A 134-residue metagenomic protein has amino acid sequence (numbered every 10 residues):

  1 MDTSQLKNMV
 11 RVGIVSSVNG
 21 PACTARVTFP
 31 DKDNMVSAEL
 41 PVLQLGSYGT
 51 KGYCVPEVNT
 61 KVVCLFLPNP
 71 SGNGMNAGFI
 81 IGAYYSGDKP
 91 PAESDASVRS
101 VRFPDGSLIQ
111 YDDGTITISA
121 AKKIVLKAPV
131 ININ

Functional and structural regions predicted by a protein language model:
M1-K122: Hydrophobic packing positions characteristic of elongated beta-solenoid/beta-helix-type spike/fiber shafts
S119-N134: Mixed-charge, glycine-accented linear interaction segment located at domain edges/termini
